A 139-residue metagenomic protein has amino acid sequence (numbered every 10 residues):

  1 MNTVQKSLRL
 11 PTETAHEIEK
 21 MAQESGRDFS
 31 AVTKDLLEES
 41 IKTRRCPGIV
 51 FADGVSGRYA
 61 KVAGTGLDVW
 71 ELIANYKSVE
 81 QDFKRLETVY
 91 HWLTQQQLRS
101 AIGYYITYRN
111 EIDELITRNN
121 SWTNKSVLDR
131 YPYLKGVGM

Functional and structural regions predicted by a protein language model:
M1-L10: Short Lys/Arg-rich basic patches
T12-A31: Surface-exposed, Lys/Arg-rich phosphate-binding patches that contact polyanionic backbones
R27-D28, Y90-L98: Short, basic interhelical loop/turn and adjoining N-cap of the next helix at nucleic-acid- or acidic-partner-contacting
D28-G48: Short, basic amphipathic alpha-helical segments that act as recognition/interaction helices in nucleic-acid-binding
K42-L67: Short, positively charged interaction helices/loops
P47-V50, E111-N120: Short Lys/Arg-enriched helix C-cap and helix-to-coil transition segments that create basic nucleic-acid-contact patches
G66-V79: Short, amphipathic alpha-helical "recognition" segments used to contact nucleic acids or chromatin
Q95-T107: Major-groove recognition helix of helix-turn-helix-like DNA-binding domains
